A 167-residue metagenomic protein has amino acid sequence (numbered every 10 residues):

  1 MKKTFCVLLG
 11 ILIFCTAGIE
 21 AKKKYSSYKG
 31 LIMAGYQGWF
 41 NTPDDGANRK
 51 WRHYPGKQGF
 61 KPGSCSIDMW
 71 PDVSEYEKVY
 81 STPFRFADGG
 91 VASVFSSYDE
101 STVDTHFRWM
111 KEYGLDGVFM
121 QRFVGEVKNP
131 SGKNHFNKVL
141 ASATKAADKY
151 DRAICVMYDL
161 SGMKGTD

Functional and structural regions predicted by a protein language model:
K2-L8: Sec-dependent signal peptide recognition, specifically the positively charged N-region followed immediately by
G10-G18: Hydrophobic h-region of N-terminal signal peptides that target proteins for export in Gram-negative bacteria
K22-D167: Glycan-processing catalytic domains of CAZymes
